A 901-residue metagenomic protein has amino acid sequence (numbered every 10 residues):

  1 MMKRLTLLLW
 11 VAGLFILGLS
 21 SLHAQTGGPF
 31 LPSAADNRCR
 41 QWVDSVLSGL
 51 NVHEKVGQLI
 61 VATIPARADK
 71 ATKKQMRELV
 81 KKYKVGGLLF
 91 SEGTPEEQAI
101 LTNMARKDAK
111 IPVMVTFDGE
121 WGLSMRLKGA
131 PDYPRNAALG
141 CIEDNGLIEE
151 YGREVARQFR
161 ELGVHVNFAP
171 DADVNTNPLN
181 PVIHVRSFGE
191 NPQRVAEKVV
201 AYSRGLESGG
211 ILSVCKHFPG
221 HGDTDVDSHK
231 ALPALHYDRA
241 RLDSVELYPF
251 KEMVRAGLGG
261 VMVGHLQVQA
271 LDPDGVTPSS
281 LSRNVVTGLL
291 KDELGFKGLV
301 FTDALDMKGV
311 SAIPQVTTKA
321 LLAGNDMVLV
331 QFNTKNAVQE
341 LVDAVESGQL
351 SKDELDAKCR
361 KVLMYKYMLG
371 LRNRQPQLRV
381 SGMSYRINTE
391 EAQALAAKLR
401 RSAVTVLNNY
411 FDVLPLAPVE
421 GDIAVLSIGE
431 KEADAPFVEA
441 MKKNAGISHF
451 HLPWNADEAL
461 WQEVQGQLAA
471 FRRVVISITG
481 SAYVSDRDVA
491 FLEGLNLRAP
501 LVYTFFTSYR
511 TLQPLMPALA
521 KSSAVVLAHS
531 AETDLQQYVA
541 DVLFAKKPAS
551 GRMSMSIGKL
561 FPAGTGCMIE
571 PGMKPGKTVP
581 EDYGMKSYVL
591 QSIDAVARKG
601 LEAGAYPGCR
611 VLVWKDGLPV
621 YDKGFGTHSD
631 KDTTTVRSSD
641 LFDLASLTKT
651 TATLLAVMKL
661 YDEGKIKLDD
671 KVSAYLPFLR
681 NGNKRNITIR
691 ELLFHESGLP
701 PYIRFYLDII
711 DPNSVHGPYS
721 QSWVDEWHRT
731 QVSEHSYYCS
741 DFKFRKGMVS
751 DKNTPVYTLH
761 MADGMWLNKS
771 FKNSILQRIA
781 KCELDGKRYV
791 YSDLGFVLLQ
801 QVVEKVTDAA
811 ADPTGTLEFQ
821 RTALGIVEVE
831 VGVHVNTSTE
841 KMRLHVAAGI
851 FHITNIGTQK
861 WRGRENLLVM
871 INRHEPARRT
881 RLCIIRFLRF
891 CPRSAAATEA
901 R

Functional and structural regions predicted by a protein language model:
M1-G28: Bacterial Sec-dependent N-terminal signal peptides
A24-A62, A66-E78, D292, I313-D582 (+1 more regions): Preference for extracellular/luminal or secreted protein segments
S45, S244, E293, S592-A595 (+4 more regions): Coil residues (strongly favoring Ser/Thr
N51, I100-V113, L123-M125, E190-E354 (+1 more regions): Second-shell residues forming the walls of enzyme active-site clefts
Y583-L644, K665-K667, N773-D785: Short, conserved catalytic-motif segment at the N-terminal edge
V611-L618, D643-K667, K671, L692 (+2 more regions): Alpha-helical scaffold elements that line and support the substrate/ligand-binding pocket of soluble hydrolases
D630-Y791: Active-site-proximal loop and beta-strand segments within enzyme catalytic domains
N773, Y789, P813-R901: Penicillin-binding protein/beta-lactamase superfamily catalytic region
